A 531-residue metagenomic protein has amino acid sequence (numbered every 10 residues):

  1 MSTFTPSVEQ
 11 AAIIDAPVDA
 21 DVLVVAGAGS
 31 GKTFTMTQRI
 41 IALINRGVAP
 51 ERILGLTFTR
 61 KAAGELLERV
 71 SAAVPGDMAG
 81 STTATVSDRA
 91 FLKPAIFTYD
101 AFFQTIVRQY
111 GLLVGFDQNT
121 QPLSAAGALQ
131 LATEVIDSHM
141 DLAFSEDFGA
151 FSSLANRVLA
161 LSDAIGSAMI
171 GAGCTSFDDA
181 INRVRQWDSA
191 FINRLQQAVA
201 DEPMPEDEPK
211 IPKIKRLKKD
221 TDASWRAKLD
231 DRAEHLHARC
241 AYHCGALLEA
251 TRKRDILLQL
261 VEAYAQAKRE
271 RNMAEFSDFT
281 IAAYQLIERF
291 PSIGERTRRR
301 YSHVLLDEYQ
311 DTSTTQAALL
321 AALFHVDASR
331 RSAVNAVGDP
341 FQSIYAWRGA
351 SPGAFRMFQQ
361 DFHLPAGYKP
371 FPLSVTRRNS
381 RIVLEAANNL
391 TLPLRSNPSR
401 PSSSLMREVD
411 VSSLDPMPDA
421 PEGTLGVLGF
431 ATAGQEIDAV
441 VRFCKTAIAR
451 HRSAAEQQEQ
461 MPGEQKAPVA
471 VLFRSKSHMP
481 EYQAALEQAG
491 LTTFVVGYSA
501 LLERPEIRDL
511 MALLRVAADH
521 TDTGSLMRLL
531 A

Functional and structural regions predicted by a protein language model:
M1-L67, A72, R299, L306 (+1 more regions): Conserved motor-region signature of P-loop NTPase helicases/translocases
M1-V25, S30, F34-T35, R52-L54 (+9 more regions): Accessory N-terminal region flanking or inserted into the helicase ATPase core in nucleic-acid motor proteins
V25, R52-D201, G353-D361, A366: Conserved P-loop NTPase-based nucleic-acid remodeling module centered on helicase motor cores
K32, P94-A95, Y99, L123-A128 (+6 more regions): A generic short alpha-helical patch detector that favors 3-5-residue windows in or near N-terminal regions
Y99, L260, A283, S351-A354: Activation loop
L129-I136, T523-A531: Extended, charge-rich low-complexity interaction segments
